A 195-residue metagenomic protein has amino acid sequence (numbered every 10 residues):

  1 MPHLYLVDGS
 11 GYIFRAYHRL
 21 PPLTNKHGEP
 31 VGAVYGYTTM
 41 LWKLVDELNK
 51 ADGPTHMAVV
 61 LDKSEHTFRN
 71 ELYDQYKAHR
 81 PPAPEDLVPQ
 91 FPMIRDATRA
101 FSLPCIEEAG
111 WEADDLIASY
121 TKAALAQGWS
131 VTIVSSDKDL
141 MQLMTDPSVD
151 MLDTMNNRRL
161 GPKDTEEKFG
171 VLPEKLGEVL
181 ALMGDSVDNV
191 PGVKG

Functional and structural regions predicted by a protein language model:
M1-A58, D62-Q75: Non-catalytic, usually N-terminal nucleic-acid engagement modules in DNA/RNA processing proteins
P2, L23-T24, A78-G195: Extended two-metal-dependent nuclease catalytic cores across DNA- and RNA-processing enzymes
